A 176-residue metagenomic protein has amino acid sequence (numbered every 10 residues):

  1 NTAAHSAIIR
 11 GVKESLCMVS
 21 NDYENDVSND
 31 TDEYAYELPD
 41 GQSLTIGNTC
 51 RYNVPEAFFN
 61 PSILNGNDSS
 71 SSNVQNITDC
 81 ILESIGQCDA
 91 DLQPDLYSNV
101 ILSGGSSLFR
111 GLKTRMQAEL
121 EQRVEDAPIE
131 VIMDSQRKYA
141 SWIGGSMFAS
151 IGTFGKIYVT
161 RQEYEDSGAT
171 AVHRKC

Functional and structural regions predicted by a protein language model:
N1-C176: C-terminal region/appendage detector
